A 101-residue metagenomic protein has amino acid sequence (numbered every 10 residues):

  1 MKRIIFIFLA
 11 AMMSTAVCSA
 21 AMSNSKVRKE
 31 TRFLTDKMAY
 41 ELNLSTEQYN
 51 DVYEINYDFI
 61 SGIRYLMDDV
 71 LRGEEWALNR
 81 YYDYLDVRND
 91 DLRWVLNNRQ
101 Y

Functional and structural regions predicted by a protein language model:
M1-V27: Bacterial Sec-dependent N-terminal signal peptides
S19-Y101: Charge-rich (acidic/polar
